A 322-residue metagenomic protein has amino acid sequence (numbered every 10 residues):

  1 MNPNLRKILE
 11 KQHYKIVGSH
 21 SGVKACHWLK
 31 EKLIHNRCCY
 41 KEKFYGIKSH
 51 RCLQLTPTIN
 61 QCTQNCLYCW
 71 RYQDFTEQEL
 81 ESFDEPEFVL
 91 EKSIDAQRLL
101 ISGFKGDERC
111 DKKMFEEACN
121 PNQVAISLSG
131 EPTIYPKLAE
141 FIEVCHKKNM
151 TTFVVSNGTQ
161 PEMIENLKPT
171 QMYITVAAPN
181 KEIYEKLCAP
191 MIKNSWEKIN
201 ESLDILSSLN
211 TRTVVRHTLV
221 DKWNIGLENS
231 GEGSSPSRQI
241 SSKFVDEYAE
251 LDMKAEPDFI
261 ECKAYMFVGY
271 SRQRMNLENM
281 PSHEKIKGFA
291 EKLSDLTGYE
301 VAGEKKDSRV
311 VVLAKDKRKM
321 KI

Functional and structural regions predicted by a protein language model:
M1-K43, S207-N210, W223-I322: Auxiliary Fe-S-binding modules of radical SAM enzymes
M1-Y68, Y72-L99, A314: Flexible, acidic/Gly-rich N-terminal and inter-domain linker regions that tether and position cofactor-handling modules
V23, L53, V124, T213 (+1 more regions): A broad, low-specificity signal marking well-ordered, structured residues that form hydrophobic/aromatic
H50, C119-P121, K305-R309: Short Gly/Ser/Thr- and Asp/Glu-enriched loop/turn motifs at secondary-structure junctions
C62-N65, K181, F267, M320: Short, acidic Gly/Pro/Ser/Thr-rich loop/turn segments
F88-A118: Short Fe-S-cluster ligation motifs
S93, Q97, I101, C145 (+3 more regions): Hydrophobic, Leu/Ile/Phe/Ala-enriched alpha-helical segments that form helix-helix packing faces
R109-E232, P236-N276, P281-E284: Conserved AdoMet/S-adenosylmethionine-binding subsite of the radical SAM
